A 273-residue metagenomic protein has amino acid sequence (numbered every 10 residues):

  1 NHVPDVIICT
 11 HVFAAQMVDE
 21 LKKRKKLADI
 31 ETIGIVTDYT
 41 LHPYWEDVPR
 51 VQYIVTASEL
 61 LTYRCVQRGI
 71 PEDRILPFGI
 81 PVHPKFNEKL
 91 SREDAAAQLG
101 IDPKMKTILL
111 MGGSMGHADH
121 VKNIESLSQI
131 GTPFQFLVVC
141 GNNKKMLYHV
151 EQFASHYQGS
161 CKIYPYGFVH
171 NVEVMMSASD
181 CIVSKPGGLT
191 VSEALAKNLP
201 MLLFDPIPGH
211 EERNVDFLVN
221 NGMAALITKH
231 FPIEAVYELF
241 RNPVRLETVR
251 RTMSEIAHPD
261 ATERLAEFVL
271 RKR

Functional and structural regions predicted by a protein language model:
N1-V12: Short N-terminal targeting/anchoring amphipathic segment
V3, P49-R50, S177-A178: Alpha-helix C-terminal capping/helix-to-coil transition sites in glycosyltransferase folds
K23-E88: Active-site-proximal region of nucleotide-activated glycan assembly enzymes, centered on histidine/acidic-rich loops
R92-D94, I101-A178: Donor-nucleotide binding loops and adjacent catalytic segments primarily of GT-B fold Leloir glycosyltransferases
M175-R213: A donor-sugar binding/catalytic signature common to diverse glycosyltransferases and related nucleotide-sugar
V219-M223, T228-R245: C-terminal "capping" alpha-helix adjacent to the active site of nucleotide-linked donor transferases in cell-envelope
R245-P259: A short, well-ordered alpha-helix in the C-terminal region of glycosyltransferases
I256-R273: C-terminal alpha-helical cap of glycosyltransferases
